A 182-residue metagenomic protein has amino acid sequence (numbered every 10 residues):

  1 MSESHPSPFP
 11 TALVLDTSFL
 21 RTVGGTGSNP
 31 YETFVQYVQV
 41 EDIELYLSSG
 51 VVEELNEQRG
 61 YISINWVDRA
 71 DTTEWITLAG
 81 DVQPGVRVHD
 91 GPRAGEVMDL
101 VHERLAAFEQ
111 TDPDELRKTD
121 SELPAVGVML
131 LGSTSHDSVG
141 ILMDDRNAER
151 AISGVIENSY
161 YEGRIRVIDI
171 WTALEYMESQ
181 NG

Functional and structural regions predicted by a protein language model:
S2-D137, E149-Y160, W171-M177: Active-site-proximal, substrate-binding regions of enzyme catalytic domains and RNA-binding/basic surfaces
K118, L142-M143: Short beta-strand scaffold positions
R164-V167: Primarily recognizes the serine-hydrolase "nucleophile elbow" in alpha/beta-hydrolase and SGNH/GDSL folds
S179-G182: Charged, glycine-interspersed solvent-exposed loop segments at helix/strand-loop junctions that cap or gate access
